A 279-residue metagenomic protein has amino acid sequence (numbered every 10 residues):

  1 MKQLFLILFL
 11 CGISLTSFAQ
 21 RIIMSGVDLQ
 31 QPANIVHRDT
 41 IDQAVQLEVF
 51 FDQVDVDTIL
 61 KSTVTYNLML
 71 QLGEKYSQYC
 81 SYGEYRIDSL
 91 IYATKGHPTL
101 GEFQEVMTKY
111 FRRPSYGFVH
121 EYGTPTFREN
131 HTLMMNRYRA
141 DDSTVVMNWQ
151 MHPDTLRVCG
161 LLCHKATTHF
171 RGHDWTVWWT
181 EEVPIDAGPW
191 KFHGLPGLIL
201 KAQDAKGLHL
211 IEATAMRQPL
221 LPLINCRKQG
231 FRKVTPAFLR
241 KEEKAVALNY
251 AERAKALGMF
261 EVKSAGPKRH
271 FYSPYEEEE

Functional and structural regions predicted by a protein language model:
M1-G26: Bacterial Sec-dependent N-terminal signal peptides
R21-E279: Extended soluble regions of mature proteins
